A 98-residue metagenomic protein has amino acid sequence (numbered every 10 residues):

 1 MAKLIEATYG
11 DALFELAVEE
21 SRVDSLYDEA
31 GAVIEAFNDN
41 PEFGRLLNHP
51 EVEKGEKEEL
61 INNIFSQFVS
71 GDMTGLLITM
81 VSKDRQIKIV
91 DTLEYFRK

Functional and structural regions predicted by a protein language model:
M1-K98: Elongated, mostly alpha-helical coiled-coil "stalk/stator" tethers of large membrane protein machines
